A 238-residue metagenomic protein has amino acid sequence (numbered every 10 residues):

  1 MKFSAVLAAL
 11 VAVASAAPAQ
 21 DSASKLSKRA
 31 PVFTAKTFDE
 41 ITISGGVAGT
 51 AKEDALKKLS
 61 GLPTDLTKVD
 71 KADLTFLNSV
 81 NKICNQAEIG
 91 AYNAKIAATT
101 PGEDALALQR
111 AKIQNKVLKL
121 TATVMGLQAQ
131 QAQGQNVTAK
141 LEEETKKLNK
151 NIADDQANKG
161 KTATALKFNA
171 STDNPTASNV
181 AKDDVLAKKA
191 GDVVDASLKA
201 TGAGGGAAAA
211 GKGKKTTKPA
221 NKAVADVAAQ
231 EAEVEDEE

Functional and structural regions predicted by a protein language model:
M1, R29-T34, A111, A139 (+1 more regions): Residue-level signal for the start and early helices of compact helical domains
M1-S22, L120, E238: Fungal secretory targeting signals
F3, A17-V69: Non-coiled-coil alpha-helical tracts in long, low-complexity regions of eukaryotic assembly proteins
A5-A16, R29, S79, I83-A87 (+1 more regions): Intrinsic structural disorder
A23-L26, A220-V224: Composition-driven recognition of long, low-complexity, acid-poor segments enriched in small hydrophobic and small
A48-N221: Mature extracellular/secreted ectodomains of secretory-pathway proteins
K222-E238: Long, low-complexity, intrinsically disordered segments
